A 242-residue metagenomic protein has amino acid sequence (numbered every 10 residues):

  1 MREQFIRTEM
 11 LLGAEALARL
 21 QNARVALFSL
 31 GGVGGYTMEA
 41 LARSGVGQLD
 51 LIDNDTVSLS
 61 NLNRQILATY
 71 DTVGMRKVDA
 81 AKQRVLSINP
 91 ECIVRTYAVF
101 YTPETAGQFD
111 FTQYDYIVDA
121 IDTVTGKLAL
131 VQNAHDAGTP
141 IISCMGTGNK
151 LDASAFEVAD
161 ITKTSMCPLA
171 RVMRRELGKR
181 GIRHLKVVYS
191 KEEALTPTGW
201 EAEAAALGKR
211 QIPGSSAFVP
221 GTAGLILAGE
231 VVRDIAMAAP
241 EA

Functional and structural regions predicted by a protein language model:
M1-A26: N-terminal charged helix/coil linker that caps or initiates catalytic domains
R2, Q21, F109-Y114, I121-G126 (+5 more regions): Glycine-rich phosphate/adenylate-binding loop
L27-S29, I52: Conserved N-terminal Rossmann-fold NAD(P)-binding element of oxidoreductases
V33-G34: Hydrophobic/small residue at the entry helix of a nucleotide-binding pocket
A42-Q48, D136-G138: Conserved S-adenosyl-L-methionine
V46, L51-N89: Glycine-rich phosphate-binding loop and adjoining beta1-alpha1-beta2 segment of Rossmann-like nucleotide-binding folds
A98-A106: Conserved SAM/SAH-binding loop
